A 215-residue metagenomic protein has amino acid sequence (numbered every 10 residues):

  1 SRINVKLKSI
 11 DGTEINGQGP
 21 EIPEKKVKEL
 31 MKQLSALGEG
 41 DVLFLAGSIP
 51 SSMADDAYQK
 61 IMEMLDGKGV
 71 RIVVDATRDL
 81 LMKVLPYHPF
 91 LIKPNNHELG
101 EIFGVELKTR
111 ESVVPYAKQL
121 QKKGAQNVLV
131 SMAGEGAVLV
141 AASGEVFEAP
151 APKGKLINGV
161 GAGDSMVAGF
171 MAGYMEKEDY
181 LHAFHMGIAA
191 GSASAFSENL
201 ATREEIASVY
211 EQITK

Functional and structural regions predicted by a protein language model:
S1-D41, S208-K215: Conserved N-terminal subdomain of the carbohydrate kinase-like
R2, V27, Y58, N96-L99 (+3 more regions): A general structural signal for well-ordered alpha-helical segments in protein cores
E14-N16, G40-S48, D75, K93-E98: Short beta-strands and strand-loop turn motifs
E21-M62, R71: Hydrophobic alpha-helical segments and helix pairs
K25, E101-L107, L156-V160: Short, charged, surface-exposed secondary-structure boundary motifs
D55-S143: Conserved phosphate/ATP/ADP-binding segment of small-molecule kinases
E63-M64, R110-K215: Conserved phosphate-binding/catalytic region of the ribokinase-like
